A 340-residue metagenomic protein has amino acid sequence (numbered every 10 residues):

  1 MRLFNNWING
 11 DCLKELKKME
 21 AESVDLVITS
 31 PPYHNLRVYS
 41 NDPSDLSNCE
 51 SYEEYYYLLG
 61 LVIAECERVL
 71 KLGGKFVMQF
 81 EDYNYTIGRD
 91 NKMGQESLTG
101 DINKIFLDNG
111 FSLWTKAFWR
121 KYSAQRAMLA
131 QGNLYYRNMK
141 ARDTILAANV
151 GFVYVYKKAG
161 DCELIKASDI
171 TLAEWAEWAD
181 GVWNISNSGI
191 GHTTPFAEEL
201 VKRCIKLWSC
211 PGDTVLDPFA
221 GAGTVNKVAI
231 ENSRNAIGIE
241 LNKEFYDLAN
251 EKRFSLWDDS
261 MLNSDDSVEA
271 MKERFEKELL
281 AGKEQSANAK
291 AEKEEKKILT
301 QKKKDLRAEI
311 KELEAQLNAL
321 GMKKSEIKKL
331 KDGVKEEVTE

Functional and structural regions predicted by a protein language model:
M1-E15, S255-Q285, K290: S-adenosyl-L-methionine
M1-L248, R307, I327, E340: Core catalytic lobe of class I
E177-A179, Q285, E292, L299 (+1 more regions): Amphipathic alpha-helical coiled-coil segments and their boundaries
E240, S286-A289, K293, T300 (+1 more regions): Composition-driven recognition of long, low-complexity, acid-poor segments enriched in small hydrophobic and small
E240-L262: A contiguous, mid-protein "functional segment" used to position or interact with cofactors/ions or partner subunits
L299, K303-L306, I310-L313, L317-L320: The feature captures the hydrophobic core positions of alpha-helical coiled-coils
E314, G321, I327-K331: Coiled-coil heptad-register positions
L317, E336-E337: Short linear proline/tyrosine/threonine-rich motifs used for host-factor recruitment and membrane trafficking/assembly
